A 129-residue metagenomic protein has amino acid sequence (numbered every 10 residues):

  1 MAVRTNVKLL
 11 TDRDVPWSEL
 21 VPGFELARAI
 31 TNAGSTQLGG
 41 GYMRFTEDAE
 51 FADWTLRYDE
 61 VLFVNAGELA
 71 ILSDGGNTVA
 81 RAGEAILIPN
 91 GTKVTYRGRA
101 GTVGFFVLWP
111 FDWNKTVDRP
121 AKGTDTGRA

Functional and structural regions predicted by a protein language model:
M1-Y42, A52, A121-A129: A short, N-terminal "cap"/entry segment at the start of jelly-roll beta-barrel domains of the cupin/DSBH fold
A33-L38, T46-F63, D74: A short beta-loop-beta micro-motif enriched in histidine and acidic residues
A52, I71, G104-F106: Short hydrophobic/aromatic-rich beta-strand segments that constitute the beta-sheet cores of beta-sandwich/beta-barrel
N65-A66, A100: A cytosolic small-molecule/anion-sensing beta-strand core signal
D74-N90: Short acidic-glycine-tyrosine-enriched beta hairpin
V79, N114, R119-K122: Charged, glycine-enriched surface loops/patches that mediate electrostatic binding to polyanionic ligands
N90-T116: Ligand-binding loop in jelly-roll beta-barrel domains
